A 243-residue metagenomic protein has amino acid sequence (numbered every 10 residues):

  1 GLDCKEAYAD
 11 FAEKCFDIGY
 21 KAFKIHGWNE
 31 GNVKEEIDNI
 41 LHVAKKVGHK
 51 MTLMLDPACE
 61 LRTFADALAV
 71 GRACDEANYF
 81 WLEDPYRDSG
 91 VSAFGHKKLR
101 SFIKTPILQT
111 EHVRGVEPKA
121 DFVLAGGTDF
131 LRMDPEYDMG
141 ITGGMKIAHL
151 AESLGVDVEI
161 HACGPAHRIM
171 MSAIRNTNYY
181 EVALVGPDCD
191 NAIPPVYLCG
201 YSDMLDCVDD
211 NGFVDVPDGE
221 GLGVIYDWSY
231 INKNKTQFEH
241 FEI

Functional and structural regions predicted by a protein language model:
G1-R100: Metal-dependent enolase-superfamily TIM-barrel catalytic cores that perform enediolate-based chemistry
F23, D56, L82, F122 (+3 more regions): Conserved, mostly hydrophobic/aromatic
G31-V33, T63, G90-V91, I141 (+3 more regions): Active-site-proximal flexible loops/turns
R72, N78, S89-F213, P217: Shared catalytic-loop signature of beta/alpha-barrel
E220-I243: Extended hydrophobic packing segments that form well-structured cores
